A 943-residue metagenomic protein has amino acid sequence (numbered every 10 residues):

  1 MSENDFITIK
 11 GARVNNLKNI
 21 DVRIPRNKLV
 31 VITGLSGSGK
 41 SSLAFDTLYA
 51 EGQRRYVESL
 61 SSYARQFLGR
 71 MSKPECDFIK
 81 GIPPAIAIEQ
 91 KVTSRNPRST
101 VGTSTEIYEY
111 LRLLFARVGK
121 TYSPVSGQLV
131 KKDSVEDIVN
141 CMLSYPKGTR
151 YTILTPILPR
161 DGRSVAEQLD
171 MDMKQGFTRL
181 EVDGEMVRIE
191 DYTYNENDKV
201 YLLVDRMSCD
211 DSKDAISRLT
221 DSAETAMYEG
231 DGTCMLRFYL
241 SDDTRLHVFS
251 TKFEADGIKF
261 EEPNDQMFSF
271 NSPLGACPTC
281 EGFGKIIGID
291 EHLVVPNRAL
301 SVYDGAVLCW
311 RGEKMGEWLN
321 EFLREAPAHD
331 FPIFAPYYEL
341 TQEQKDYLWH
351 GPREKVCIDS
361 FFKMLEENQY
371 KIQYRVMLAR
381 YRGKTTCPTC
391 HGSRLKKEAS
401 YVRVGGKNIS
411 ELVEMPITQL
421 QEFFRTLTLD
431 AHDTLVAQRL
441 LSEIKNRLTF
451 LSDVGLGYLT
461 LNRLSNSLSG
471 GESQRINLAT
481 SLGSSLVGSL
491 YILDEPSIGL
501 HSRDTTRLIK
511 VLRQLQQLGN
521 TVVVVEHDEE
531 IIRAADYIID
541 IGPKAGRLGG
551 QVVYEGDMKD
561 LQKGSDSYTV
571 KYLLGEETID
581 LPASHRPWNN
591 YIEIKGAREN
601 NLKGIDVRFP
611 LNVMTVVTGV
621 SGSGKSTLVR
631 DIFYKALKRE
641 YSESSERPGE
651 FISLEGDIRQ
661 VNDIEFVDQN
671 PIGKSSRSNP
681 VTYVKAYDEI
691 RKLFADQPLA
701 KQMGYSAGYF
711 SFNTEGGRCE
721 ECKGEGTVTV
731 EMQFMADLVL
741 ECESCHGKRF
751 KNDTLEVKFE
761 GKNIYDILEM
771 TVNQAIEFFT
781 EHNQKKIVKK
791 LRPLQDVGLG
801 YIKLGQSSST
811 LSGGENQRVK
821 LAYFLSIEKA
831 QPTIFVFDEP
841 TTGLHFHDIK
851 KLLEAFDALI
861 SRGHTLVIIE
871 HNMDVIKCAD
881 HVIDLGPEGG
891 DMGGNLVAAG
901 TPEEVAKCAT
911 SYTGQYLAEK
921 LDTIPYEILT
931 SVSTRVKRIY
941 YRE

Functional and structural regions predicted by a protein language model:
M1-E943: Conserved phosphate-binding elements of NTP-dependent enzyme cores
